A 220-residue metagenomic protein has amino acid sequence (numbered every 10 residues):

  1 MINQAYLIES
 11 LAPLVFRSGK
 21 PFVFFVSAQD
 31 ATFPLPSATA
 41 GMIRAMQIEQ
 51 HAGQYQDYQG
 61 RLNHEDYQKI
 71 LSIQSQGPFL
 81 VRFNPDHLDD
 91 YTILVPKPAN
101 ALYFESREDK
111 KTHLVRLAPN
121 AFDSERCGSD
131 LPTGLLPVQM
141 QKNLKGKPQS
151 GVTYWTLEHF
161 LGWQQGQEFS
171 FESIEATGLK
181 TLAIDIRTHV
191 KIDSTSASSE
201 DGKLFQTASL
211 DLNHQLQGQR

Functional and structural regions predicted by a protein language model:
M1-R220: Conserved active-site/ligand-binding neighborhood in enzyme cores
